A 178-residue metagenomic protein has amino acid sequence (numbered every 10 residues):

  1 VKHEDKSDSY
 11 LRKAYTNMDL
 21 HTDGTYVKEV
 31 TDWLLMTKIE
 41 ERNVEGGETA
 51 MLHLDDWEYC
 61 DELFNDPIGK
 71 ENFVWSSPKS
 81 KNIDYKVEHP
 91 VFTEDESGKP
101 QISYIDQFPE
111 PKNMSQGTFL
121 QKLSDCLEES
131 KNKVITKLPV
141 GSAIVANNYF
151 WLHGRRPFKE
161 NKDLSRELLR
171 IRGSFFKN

Functional and structural regions predicted by a protein language model:
K2-V140, V145-N178: Active-site environment of non-heme Fe oxygenases that use a 2-His-1-carboxylate facial triad
